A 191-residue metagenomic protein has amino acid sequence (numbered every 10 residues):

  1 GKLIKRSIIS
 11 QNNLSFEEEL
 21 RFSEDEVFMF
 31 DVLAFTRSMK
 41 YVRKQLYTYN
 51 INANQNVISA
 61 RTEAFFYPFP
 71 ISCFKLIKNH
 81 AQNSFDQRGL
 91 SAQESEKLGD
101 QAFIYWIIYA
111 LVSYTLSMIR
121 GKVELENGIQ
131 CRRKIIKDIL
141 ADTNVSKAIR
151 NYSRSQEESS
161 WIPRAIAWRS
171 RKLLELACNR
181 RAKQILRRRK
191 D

Functional and structural regions predicted by a protein language model:
G1-T62: Conserved nucleotide-sugar donor-binding catalytic segment
F16-E18, S84-E94: Inter-helical turn/loop segments and adjacent helix faces that build the functional surface of alpha-helical bundle
E26, E63-I71, E96-I104: Amphipathic, non-membrane alpha-helical segments in soluble helical-bundle scaffolds
F28, T36, Y41-V42, Q55-S59 (+3 more regions): Gram-positive cell-envelope targeting signals
K44-A53, S59-G89, Y109-S113, G121-V145: Catalytic core of nucleotide-sugar-dependent glycosyltransferases
S91-A102, I129-R133: Short, charged, amphipathic alpha-helical segments
D100-S117: Amphipathic alpha-helical repeat scaffolds of TPR domains
L116-D191: Membrane-interface aromatic/basic loop that binds lipid-linked glycans or pyrophosphate carriers, typified by
